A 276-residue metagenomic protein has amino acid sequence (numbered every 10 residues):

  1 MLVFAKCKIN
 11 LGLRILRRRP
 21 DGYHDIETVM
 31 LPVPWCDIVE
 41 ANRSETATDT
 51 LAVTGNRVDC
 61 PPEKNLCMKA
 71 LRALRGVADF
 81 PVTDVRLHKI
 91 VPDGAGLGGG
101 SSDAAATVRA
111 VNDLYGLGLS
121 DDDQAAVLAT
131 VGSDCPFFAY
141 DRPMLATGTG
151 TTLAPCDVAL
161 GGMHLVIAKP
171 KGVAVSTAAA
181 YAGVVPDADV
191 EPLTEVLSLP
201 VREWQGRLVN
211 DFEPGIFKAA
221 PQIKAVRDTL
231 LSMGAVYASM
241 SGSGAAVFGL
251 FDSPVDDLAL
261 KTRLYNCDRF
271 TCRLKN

Functional and structural regions predicted by a protein language model:
M1, A70-V77, D123, V127-T130 (+2 more regions): Generic non-transmembrane alpha-helical segments
M1-A95, D113, L117-D122, D157-G161 (+1 more regions): ATP-binding N-lobe of GHMP and related small-molecule kinases
L31-P32, A129-T130, P136-A139, C156-G161 (+1 more regions): Solvent-exposed alpha-helices and their adjacent loops that cap or buttress functional pockets in soluble metabolic
R86-Y115, S133, A235-F251: Glycine/serine-rich anion-binding loops at beta->alpha junctions that coordinate negatively charged ligand groups
A104, V108-L145: Contiguous, small/hydrophobic- and glycine-enriched helical/loop subdomains that border and often "cap" functional
Y140-Y237, D252-N276: Conserved, helical-rich catalytic subdomain that frames metal- and/or nucleotide-binding sites in enzyme alpha/beta
